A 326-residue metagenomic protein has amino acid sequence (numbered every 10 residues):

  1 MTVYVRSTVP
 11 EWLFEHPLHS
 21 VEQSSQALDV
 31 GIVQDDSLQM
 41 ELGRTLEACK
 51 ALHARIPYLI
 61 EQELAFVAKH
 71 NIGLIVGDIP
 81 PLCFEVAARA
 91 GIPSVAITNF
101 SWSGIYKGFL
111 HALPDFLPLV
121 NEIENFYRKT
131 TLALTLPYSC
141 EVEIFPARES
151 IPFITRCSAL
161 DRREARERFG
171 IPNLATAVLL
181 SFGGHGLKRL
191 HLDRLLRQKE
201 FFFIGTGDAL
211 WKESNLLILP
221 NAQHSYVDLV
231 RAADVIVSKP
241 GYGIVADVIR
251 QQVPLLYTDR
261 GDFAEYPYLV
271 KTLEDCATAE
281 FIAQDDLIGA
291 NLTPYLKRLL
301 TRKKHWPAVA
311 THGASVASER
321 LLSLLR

Functional and structural regions predicted by a protein language model:
M1-A54: Conserved nucleotide-sugar phosphate-binding/catalytic loop shared by glycosyltransferases and other
V5-W12, I79-P81, L136-E141, G184 (+1 more regions): Short, polar loop motifs at secondary-structure junctions
Q62-E124: Conserved nucleotide-sugar donor-interacting segment of glycosyltransferase catalytic cores, predominantly GT-B
L74-I79, A96, S225-Y268: A donor-sugar binding/catalytic signature common to diverse glycosyltransferases and related nucleotide-sugar
Y106-L187: A nucleotide-sugar donor-handling region in carbohydrate enzymes
I154-R156, L160-V235, D285: Donor-nucleotide binding loops and adjacent catalytic segments primarily of GT-B fold Leloir glycosyltransferases
F263-P294, T311: Change "using UDP/GDP/dTDP sugars" to "using nucleotide sugars
T293-R326: C-terminal amphipathic helix plus adjacent low-complexity, charged tail appended to glycosyltransferase catalytic
